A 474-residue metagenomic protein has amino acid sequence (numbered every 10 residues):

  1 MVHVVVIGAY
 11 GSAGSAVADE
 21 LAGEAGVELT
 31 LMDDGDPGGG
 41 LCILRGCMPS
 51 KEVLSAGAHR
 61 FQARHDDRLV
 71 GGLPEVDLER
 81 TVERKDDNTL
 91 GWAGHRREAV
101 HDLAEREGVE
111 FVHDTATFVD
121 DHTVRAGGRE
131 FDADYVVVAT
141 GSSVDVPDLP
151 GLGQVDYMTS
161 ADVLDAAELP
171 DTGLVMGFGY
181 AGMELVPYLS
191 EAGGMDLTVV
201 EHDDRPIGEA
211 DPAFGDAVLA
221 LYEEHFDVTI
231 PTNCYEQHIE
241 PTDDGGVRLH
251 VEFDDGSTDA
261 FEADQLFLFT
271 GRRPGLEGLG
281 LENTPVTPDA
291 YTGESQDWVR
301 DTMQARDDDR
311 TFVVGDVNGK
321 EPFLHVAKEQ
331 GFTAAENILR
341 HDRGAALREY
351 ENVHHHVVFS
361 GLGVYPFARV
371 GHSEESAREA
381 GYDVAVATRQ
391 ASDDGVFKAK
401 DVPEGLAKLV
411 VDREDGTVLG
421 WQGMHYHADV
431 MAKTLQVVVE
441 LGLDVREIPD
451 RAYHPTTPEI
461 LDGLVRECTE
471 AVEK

Functional and structural regions predicted by a protein language model:
V2, A9, A16, E20-P147 (+5 more regions): Glycine-rich flavin
V2-S12, A16-P37, L41, G46-M48 (+3 more regions): Flexible, glycine-rich terminal cap/loop adjacent to redox cofactors in electron-transfer oxidoreductases
V5-I7, A116-T117, E130-S142, V175-M176 (+4 more regions): Short hydrophobic core segments
V6-I7, L31, L174-V175, V199 (+1 more regions): Hydrophobic Val/Ile/Leu positions in short beta-strands of Rossmann-like dinucleotide-binding domains
E110, T117-F118, T123-V124, M195-D301: A Rossmann-like FAD-binding core segment of flavoenzymes
Q154-P170, E262-N337, T434: FAD-site-proximal beta/loop scaffold in flavoenzymes
P170-T172, Y180, E184-R248, A327 (+1 more regions): Rossmann-like dinucleotide-binding cores of NAD(P)H-dependent redox enzymes
A213, T292-D383: Active-site lid/adjacent beta-loop-alpha segment flanking the redox-cofactor pocket in flavoenzymes
